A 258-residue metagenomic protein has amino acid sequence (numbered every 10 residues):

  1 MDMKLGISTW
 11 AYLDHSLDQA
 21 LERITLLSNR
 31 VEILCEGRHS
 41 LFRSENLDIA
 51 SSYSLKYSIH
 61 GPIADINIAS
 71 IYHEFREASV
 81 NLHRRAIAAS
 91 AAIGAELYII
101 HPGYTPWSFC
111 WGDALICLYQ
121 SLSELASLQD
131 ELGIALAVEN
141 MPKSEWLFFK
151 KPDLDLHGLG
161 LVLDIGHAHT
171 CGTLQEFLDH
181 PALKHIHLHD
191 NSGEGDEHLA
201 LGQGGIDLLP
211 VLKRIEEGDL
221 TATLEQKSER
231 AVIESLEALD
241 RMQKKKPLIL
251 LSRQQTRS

Functional and structural regions predicted by a protein language model:
M1-R85, I249-S258: N-terminal pre-domain/capping segments
D2-K4, D18-E22, A95-E96, Y119 (+3 more regions): Histidine-acidic metal/acid-base catalytic patches
S8, N67, E74, D113 (+2 more regions): Conserved short-loop catalytic and cofactor-binding motifs
S8-Y12, L34-R38, P62-A64, G103-T105 (+4 more regions): Active-site beta-loop-alpha junctions enriched in small/polar residues
R30, S58, A137-V138, V162 (+1 more regions): Generic enzyme active-site microenvironment
L41, N67, W107, E145-W146 (+2 more regions): Generic structural signal for helix capping and beta-alpha/helix-loop junctions
I49-A64, L118-L132, L156, L208-R214: Alpha-helix-loop-beta-strand connector modules within alpha/beta enzyme cores
S70-G160, E217, K246, L250-R253: Active-site acidic/histidine proton-transfer and metal-coordination neighborhood in alpha/beta enzyme cores
